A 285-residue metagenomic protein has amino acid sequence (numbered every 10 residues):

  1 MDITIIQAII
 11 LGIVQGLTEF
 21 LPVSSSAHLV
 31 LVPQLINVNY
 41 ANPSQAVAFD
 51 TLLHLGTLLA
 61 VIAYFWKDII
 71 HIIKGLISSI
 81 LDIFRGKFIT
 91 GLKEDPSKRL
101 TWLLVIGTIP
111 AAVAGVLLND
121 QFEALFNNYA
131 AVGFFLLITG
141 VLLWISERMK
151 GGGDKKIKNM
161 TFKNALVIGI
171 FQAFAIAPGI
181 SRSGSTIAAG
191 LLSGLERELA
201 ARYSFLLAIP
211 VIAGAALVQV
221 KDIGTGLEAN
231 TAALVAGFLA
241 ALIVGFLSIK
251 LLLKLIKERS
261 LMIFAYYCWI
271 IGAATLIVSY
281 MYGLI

Functional and structural regions predicted by a protein language model:
M1-I285: Multi-pass membrane proteins that catalyze or facilitate reactions on polyprenyl-/lipid-phosphate substrates and their
